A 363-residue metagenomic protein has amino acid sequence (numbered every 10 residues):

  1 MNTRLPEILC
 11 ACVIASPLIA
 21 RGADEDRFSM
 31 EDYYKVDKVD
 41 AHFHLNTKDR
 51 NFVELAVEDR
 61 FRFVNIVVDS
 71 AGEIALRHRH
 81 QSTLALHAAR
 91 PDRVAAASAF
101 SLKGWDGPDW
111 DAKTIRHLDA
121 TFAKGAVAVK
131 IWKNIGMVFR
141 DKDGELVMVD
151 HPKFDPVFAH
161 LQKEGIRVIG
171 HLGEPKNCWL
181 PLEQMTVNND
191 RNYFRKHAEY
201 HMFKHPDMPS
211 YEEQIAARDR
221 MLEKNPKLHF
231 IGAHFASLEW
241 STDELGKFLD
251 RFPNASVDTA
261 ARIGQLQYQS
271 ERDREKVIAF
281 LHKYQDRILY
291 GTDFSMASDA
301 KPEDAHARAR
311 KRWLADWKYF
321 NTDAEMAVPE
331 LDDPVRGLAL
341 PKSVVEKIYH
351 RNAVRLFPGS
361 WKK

Functional and structural regions predicted by a protein language model:
M1-L9: Bacterial N-terminal signal peptides that target proteins for export
A11-R21: Hydrophobic h-region of N-terminal signal peptides that target proteins for export in Gram-negative bacteria
G22-R93, A112-K113: An N-terminally biased module of ancient metal coordination in phosphate/nucleic-acid-related enzymes
A23, P206, S210-R220, N225-K363: H/E-rich (His + Asp/Glu) clusters that bind or coordinate divalent metals
E25-E31, Q81-M202, P206-P209, S256 (+1 more regions): Active-site gating/metal-coordination segments in enzymes
V39-F43, F63-I66, V94-S98, V129-I131 (+4 more regions): Hydrophobic faces of well-ordered beta-strands that scaffold small-molecule active sites in alpha/beta enzyme cores
H42-R50, D69-R79, K103-A112, F139 (+4 more regions): Acidic-and-aromatic substrate-binding clefts and catalytic sites of carbohydrate-active enzymes
L55-A56, L86, T121, L161 (+2 more regions): Generic structural signal for hydrophobic
